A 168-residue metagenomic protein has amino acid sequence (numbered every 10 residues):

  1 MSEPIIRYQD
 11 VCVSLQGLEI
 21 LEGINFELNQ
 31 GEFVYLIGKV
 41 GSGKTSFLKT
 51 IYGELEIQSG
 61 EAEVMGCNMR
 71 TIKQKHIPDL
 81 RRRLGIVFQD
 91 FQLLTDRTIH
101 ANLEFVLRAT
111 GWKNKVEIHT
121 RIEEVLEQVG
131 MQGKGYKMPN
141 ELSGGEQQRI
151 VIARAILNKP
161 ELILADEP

Functional and structural regions predicted by a protein language model:
Y52: Helix-to-loop junction immediately C-terminal to a conserved catalytic motif
G60-N68: Conserved ABC transporter NBD signature motif
M69-G85, K115: ABC ATPase NBD coupling module
D96-F105: Short coil-to-helix segment of the ABC ATPase nucleotide-binding domain corresponding to the Q-loop/switch region
M138-L142, E146: Conserved ABC ATPase signature
L157-E161: A short, proline-enriched helix->beta-strand linker immediately N-terminal to the Walker B motif in ABC-type P-loop
I163-D166: Catalytic Walker B motif of ABC-type/P-loop ATPase nucleotide-binding domains
